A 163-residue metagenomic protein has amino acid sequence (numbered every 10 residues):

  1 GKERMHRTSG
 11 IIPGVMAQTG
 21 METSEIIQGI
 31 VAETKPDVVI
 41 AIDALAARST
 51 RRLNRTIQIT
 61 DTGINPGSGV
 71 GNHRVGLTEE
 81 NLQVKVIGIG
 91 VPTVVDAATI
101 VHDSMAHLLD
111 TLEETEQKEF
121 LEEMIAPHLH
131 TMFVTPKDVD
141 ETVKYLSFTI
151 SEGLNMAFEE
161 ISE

Functional and structural regions predicted by a protein language model:
G1-G10: Glycine-rich phosphate/diphosphate-binding loop of Rossmann-like nucleotide-binding domains
H6, K35-D37, L82-V86: Short glycine-/polar-rich loops that comprise or flank the Walker A/P-loop and associated switch/sensor motifs
I11-I12, A41-D43, G88-P92: Short beta-strand segments
M16-A17, L45-R48, T93-V95: Short, catalytically relevant binding-site loops at active-site mouths
Q18, E22-I26, T34, K137 (+1 more regions): Conserved active-site and cofactor/substrate-binding residues in soluble primary-metabolism enzymes
S24-V75: Glycine-rich phosphate-binding loop
G69-P92: Short, flexible loop segments at boundaries between secondary-structure elements
I89-E163: C-terminal functional extensions of proteins
